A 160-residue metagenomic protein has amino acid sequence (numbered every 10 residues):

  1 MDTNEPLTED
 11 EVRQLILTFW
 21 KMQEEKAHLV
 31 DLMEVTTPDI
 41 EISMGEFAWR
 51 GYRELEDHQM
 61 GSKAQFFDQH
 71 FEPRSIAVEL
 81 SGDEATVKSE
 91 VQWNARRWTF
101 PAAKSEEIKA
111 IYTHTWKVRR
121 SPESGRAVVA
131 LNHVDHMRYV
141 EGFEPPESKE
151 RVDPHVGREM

Functional and structural regions predicted by a protein language model:
M1-P38, R151-V152, R158-M160: Short, low-complexity N-terminal intrinsically disordered segments enriched in polar/charged residues
E5, E84-T86, E106-M160: Short beta-strand edge/turn micro-motifs at domain boundaries
E11, E24, E54, A110-I111: Soluble or luminal CAZymes and related metallo-dependent hydrolases
L29-S81, E90: A solvent-exposed, acidic/Ser-Thr-rich amphipathic alpha-helical stretch
T36, V91-W93, H133-H136: Short beta-strand segments enriched in hydrophobic/aromatic residues within well-folded beta-rich domains
S43, N94-R96, R119: A generic structural motif
A64-D68, W93-I108, Y139-E144: Short, cysteine-centered beta-strand-loop-beta hairpins and adjacent loop/turn segments enriched in charged/polar
L80-R97, A110: A short hydrophobic beta-strand element
